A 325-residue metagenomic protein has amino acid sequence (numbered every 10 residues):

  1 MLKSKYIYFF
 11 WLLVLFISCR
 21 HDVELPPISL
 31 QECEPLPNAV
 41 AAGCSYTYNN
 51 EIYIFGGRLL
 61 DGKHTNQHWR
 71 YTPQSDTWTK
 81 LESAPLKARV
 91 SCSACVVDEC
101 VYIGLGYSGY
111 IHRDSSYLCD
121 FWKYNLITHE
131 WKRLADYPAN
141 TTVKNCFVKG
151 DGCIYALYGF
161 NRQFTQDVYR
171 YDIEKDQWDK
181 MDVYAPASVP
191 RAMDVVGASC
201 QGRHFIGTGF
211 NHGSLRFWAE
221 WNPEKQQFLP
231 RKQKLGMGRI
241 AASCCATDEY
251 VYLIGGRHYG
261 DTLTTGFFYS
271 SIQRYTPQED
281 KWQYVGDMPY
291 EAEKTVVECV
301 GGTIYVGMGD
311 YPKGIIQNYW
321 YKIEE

Functional and structural regions predicted by a protein language model:
M1-P27: Bacterial Sec-dependent N-terminal signal peptides
C19-E325: Kelch-like beta-propeller repeat domains
